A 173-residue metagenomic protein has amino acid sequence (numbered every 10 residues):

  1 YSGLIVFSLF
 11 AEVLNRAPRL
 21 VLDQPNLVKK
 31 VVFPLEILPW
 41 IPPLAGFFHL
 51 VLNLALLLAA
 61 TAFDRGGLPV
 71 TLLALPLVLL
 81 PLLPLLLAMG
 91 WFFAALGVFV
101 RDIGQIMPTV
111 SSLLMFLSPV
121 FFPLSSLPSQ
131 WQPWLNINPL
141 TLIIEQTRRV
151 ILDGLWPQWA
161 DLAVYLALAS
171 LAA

Functional and structural regions predicted by a protein language model:
Y1-F63, T109, M115: Hydrophobic alpha-helical transmembrane segments of multi-pass membrane transport proteins
Y1-S2, V6, D102, T109 (+3 more regions): Alpha-helical structural motif
I5-A17, L83-A95, F116-F121, S125 (+1 more regions): Transmembrane alpha-helical segments that form the membrane-embedded catalytic/substrate-channel core of multi-pass
R16-K30, P42, A94, V98-R101 (+5 more regions): Short amphipathic alpha-helical coupling elements at transmembrane boundaries
P18-R19, P69, I106, P123-L124: Short secondary-structure boundary/capping segments
K30-V31, L35, L72-L73, L80-P81 (+2 more regions): Hydrophobic alpha-helical transmembrane segments of integral membrane proteins, especially lipid-exposed positions
L35, P39-V110, L155-A173: Alpha-helical transmembrane segments and their short interhelical loops
P119-A172: Membrane-interfacial helix-loop-helix junctions in multi-pass membrane proteins
